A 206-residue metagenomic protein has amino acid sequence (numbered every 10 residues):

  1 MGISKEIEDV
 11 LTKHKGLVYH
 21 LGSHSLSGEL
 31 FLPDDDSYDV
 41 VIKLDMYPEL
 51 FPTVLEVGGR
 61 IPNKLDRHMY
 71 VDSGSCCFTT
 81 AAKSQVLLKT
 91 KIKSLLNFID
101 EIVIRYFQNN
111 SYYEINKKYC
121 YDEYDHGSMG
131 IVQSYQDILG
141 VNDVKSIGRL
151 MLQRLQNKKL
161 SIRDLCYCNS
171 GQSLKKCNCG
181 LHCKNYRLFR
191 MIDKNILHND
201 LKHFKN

Functional and structural regions predicted by a protein language model:
K5-F98, C120: Compact alpha/beta protein-protein interaction domains typified by the UBC
A81-N206: Acidic/negatively charged segments and metal-coordination signatures
